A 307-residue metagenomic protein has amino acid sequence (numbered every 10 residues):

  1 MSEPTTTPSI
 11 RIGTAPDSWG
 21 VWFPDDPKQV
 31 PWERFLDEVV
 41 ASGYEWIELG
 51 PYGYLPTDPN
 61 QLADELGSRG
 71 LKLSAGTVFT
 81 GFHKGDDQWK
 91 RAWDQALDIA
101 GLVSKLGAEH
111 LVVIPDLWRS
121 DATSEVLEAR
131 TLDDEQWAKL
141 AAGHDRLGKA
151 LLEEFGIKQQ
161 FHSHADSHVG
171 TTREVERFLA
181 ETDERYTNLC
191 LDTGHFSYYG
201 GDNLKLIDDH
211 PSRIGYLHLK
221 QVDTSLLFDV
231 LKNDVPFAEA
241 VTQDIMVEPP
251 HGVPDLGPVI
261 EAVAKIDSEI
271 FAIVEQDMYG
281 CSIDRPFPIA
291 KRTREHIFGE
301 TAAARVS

Functional and structural regions predicted by a protein language model:
M1-H110, D134, A138, D145-R146 (+4 more regions): N-terminal pre-domain/capping segments
E3, Q88-L189, R285: Active-site acidic/histidine proton-transfer and metal-coordination neighborhood in alpha/beta enzyme cores
S9, T14, W46-I47, A141-V253 (+1 more regions): Acidic/histidine-rich catalytic cores of soluble enzymes
F23-P27, W46-Q61, G81-A92, A165-T171 (+4 more regions): Acidic-and-aromatic substrate-binding clefts and catalytic sites of carbohydrate-active enzymes
D26-P31, L117-V126, L226-E239: Short, flexible, mixed-charge acidic loops at enzyme active sites
W46, H110, Y216, I270-F271: Residues at the N-termini of beta-strands
P250-K265: A short, acidic, amphipathic alpha-helical segment used as a generic capping/interface helix at domain edges
I273-Y279: Short acidic/histidine-rich active-site segments
